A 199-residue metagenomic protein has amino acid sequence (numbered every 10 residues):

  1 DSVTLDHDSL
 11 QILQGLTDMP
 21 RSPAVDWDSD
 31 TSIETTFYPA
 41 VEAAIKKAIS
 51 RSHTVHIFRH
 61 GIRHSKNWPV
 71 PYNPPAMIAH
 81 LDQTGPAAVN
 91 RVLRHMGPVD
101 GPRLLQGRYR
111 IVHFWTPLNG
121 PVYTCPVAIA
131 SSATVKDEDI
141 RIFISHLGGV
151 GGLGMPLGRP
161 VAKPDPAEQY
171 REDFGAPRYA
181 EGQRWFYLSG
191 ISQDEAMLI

Functional and structural regions predicted by a protein language model:
D1-S65: N-terminal auxiliary "cap/dimerization" subdomain that precedes the catalytic jelly-roll/cupin core of mononuclear
A43-V99: Hydrophobic alpha-helical segments and helix pairs
I78, Q83-S192: Active-site environment of non-heme Fe oxygenases that use a 2-His-1-carboxylate facial triad
